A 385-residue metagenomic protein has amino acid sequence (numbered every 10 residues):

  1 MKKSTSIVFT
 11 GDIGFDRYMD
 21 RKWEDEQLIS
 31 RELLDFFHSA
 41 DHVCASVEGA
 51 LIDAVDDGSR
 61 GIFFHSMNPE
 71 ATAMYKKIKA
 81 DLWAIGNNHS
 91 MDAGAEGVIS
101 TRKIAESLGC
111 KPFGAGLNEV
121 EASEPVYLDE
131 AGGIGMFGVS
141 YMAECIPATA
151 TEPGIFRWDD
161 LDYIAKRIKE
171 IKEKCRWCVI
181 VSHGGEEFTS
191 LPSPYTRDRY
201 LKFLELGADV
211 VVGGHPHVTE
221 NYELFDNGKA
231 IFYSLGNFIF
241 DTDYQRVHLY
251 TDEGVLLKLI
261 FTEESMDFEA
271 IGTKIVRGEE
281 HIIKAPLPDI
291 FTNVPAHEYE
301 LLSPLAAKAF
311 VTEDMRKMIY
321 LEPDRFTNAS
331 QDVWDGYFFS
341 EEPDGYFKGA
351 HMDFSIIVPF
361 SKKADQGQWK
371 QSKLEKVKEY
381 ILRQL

Functional and structural regions predicted by a protein language model:
M1-N88, D92-G94, T101, E106: N-terminal catalytic scaffold of extracellular/periplasmic and nuclease hydrolases that process anionic headgroups
F9-G11, V43-E48, I78-N88, K111-G116 (+3 more regions): Active-site neighborhood of phospho(di)ester-bond hydrolases with catalytic His/Asp-centered motifs
D16-Y18, L51-A54, N88-R102, E119-E124 (+4 more regions): Active-site environment of divalent metal-dependent phosphoester hydrolases
R17-R31, H65-S66, L128-C178, D198 (+1 more regions): Binuclear metal-dependent hydrolase catalytic cores centered on His/Asp/Glu-rich metal-binding motifs
A40-I52, N87, I168-L191: Short acidic, glycine-rich surface-loop motifs adjacent to enzyme active sites
A54-K76, W177-D209: Active-site-proximal segments of metal-dependent phosphoesterases and phosphodiesterases across multiple
K79-L82, P194-V255: Conserved beta-sheet core of the metallophosphoesterase superfamily
H248-Y250, G254-L385: A short C-terminal boundary segment appended to hydrolase-like catalytic domains
